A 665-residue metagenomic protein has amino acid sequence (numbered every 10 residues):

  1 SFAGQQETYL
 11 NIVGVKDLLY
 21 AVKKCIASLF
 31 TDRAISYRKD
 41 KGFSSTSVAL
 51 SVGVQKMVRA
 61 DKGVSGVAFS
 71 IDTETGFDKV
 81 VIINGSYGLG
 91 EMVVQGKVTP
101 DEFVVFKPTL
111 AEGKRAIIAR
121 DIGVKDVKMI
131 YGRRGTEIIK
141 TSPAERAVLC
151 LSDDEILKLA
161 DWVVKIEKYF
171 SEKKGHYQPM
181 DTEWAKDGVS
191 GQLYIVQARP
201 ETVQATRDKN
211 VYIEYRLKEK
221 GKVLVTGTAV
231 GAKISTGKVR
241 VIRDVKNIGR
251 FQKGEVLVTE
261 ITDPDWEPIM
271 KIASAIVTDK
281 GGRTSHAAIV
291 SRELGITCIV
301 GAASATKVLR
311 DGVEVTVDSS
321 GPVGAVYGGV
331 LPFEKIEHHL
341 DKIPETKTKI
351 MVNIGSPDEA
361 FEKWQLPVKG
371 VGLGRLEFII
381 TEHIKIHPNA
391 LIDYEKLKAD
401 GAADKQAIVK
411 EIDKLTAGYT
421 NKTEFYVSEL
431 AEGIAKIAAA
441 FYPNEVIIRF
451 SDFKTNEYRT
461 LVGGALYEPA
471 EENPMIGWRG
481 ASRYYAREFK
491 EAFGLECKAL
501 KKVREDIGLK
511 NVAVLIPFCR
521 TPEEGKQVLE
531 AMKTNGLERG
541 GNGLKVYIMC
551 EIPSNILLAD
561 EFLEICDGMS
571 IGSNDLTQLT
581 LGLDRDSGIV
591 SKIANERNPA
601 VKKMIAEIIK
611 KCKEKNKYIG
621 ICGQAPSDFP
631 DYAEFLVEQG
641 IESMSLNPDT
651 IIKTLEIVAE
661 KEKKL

Functional and structural regions predicted by a protein language model:
S1-T75, S86, G135-K173: Extended, highly charged
F2, D61, V163, H338-L665: Conserved alpha/beta-domain cores
G4, G175-T202: Conserved metal-phosphate-binding beta-hairpin within the catalytic cores of diverse ATP-dependent phosphoryl-transfer
Y9-N11, Y20-V22, V64-T73, F77-P108 (+5 more regions): Beta-strand scaffold of nucleotide-dependent catalytic cores
V80-D181, A185-G188, V225-T236, K253-G254 (+6 more regions): Conserved catalytic alpha/beta cores of large enzymes that bind or transform nucleotide phosphates and polynucleotides
I118-I130, A302-L331, A402-T420, C612 (+1 more regions): A structural-propensity feature for long, helix-poor, extended segments
V189, E201-A205, K233-V256, E260-G374 (+1 more regions): Acidic, glycine-rich flexible loop/linker segments
V196-V245: Long, charge-dense accessory insertions within large macromolecular proteins
